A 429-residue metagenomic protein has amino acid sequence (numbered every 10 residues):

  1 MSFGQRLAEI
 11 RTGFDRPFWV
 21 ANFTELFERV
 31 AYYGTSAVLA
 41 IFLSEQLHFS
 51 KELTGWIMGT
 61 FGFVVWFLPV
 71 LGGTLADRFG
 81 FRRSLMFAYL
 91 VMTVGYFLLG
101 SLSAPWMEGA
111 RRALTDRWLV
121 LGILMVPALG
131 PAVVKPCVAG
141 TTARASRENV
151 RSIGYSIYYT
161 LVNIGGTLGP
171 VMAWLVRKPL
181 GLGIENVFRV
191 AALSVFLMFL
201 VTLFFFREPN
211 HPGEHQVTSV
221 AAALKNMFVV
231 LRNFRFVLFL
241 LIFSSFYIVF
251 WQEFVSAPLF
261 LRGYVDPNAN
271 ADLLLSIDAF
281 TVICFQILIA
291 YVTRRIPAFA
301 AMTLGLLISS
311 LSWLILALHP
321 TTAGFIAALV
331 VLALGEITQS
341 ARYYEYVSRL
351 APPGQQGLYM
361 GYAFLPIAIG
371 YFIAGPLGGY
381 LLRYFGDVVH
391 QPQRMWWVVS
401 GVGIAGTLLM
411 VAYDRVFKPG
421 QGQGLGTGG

Functional and structural regions predicted by a protein language model:
S2-D15, P212-F239: Juxtamembrane intracellular "pre-TM" segments in multi-pass secondary transporters
A37-L53, V255-D272: Short amphipathic helix-loop junctions that connect adjacent transmembrane helices in Major Facilitator Superfamily/SLC
G59-T74, S276-I289, I369: Central cavity-lining transmembrane alpha-helices of secondary-active solute carriers, predominantly the Major
V65, S152-R177, S194-V195, Y362-P376: Glycine-rich segments within core transmembrane alpha-helices of 12-TM secondary carriers
L68-F81, R177, C284-A298, L382: Helix-to-loop junctions at the C-terminal end of transmembrane segments in multipass secondary transporters
L90-T115, L307-P320: C-terminal ends and interior cores of transmembrane alpha-helices in multi-pass membrane transporters/permeases
A113-L114, L175-L193, Y380-I404: A membrane-interface helix-boundary motif in multi-pass transporters
V133-R147, I337-P352: Intracellular juxtamembrane helix-capping segments at the cytosolic ends of symmetry-related transmembrane helices
